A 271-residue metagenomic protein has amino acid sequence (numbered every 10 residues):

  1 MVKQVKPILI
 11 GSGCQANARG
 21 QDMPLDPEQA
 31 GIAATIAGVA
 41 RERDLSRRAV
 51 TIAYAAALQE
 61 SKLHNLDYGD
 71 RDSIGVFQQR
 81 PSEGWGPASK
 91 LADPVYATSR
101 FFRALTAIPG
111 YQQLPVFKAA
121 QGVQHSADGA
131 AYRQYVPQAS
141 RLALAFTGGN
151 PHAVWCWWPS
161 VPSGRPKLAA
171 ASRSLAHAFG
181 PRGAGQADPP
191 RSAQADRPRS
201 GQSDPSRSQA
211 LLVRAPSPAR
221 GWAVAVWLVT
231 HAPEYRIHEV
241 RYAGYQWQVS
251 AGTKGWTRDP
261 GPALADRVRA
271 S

Functional and structural regions predicted by a protein language model:
M1-G38, G149-H152: N-terminal export signals and maturation junctions of secreted/periplasmic proteins
L9, G13-P24, E28, K62-P115 (+1 more regions): Peptidoglycan-targeting cell-wall enzymes and recognition modules
M23-G31, R43-V50, A88-Y96, Q113-F117 (+3 more regions): Soluble non-cytosolic domains of exported or imported proteins
A34, G38, Y54, S99 (+7 more regions): Solvent-exposed, polar/charged alpha-helical surfaces in well-ordered, non-transmembrane soluble domains, broadly
A37, R47-K62, Q121-Q124: Short, functionally critical alpha-helical segments immediately adjacent to catalytic or ligand/cofactor-binding
T98-K167, S206-L212, A232, E239-A251 (+2 more regions): Catalytic and binding regions of secreted/periplasmic enzymes and modules that target cell-wall glycans
A153-W222: Flexible, glycine-rich surface segments
W222-V240: C-terminal soluble interaction/assembly domains
